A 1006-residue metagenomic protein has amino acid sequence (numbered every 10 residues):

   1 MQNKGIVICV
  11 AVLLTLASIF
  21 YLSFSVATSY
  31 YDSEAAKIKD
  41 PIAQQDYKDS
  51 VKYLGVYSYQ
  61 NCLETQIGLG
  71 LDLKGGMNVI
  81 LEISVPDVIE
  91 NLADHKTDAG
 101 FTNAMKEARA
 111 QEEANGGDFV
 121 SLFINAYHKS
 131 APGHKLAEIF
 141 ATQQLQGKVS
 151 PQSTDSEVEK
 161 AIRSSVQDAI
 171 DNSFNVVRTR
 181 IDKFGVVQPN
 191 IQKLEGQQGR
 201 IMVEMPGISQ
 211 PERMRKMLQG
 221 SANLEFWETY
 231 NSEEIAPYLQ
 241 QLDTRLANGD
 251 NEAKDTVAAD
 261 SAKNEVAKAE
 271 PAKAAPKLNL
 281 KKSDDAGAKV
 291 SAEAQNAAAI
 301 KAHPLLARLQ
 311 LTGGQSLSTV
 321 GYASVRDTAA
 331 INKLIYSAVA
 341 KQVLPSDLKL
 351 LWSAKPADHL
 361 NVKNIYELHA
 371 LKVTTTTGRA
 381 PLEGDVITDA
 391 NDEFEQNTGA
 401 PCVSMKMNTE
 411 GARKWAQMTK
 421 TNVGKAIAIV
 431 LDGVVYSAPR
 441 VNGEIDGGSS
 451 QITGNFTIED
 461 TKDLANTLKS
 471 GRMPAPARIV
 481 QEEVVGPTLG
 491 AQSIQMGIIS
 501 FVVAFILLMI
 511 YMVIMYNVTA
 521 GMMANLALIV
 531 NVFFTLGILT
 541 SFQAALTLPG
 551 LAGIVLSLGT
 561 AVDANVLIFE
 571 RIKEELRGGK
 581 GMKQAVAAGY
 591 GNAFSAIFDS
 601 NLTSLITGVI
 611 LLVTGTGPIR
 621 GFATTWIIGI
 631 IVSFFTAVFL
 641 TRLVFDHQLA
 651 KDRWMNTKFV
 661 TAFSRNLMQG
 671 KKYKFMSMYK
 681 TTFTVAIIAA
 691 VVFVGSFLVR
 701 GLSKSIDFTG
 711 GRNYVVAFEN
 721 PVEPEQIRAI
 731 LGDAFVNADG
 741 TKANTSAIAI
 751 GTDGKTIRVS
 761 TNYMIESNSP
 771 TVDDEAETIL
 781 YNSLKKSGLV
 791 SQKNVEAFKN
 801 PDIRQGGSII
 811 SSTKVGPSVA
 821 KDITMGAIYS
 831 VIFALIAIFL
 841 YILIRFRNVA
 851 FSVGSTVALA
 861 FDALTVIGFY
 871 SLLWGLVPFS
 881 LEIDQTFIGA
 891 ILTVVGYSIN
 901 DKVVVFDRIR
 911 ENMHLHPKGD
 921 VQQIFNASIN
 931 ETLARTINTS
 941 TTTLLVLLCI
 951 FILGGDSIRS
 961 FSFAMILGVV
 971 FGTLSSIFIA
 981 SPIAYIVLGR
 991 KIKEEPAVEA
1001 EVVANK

Functional and structural regions predicted by a protein language model:
M1-Y21, A27-I67, E90-F119, F123-H128 (+4 more regions): Interfacial helix-loop-helix hairpins and adjacent transmembrane helices of multi-pass alpha-helical membrane proteins
Q2, V530, G537-I538, E574-S595 (+3 more regions): Hydrophobic alpha-helical transmembrane segments of membrane transport and translocation systems, primarily multi-pass
Q2-K4, V403-S404, N408-V423, I427-A428 (+5 more regions): Interfacial segments of transmembrane alpha-helices in multi-pass membrane proteins
V12-T15, G521-Q543, I554-A561, F622-A637 (+3 more regions): Small-residue-enriched core segments of transmembrane alpha-helices in multipass membrane transport and channel
L22-T28, D49, T65-M77, L81-D432 (+5 more regions): Non-transmembrane, solvent-exposed regions of membrane trafficking/translocation machinery
V177, T488-L508, T560, G578-T616 (+12 more regions): Pore- and gate-forming transmembrane helices of large, multi-pass membrane proteins
E204, G447-Q451, E459-I506, I779 (+2 more regions): Juxtamembrane "pre-transmembrane" interface segments
G559-T603, D646-W654, S871, V877-T939 (+1 more regions): Cytosolic juxtamembrane regions of multi-pass inner-membrane proteins
